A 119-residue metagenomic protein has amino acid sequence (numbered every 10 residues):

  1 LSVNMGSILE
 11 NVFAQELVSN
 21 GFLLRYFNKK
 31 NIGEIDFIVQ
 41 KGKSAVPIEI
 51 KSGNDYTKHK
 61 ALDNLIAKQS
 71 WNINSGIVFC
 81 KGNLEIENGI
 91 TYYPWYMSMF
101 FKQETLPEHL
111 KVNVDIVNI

Functional and structural regions predicted by a protein language model:
L1-I119: A cross-kingdom feature that marks ATP-driven nucleic-acid transaction machinery
